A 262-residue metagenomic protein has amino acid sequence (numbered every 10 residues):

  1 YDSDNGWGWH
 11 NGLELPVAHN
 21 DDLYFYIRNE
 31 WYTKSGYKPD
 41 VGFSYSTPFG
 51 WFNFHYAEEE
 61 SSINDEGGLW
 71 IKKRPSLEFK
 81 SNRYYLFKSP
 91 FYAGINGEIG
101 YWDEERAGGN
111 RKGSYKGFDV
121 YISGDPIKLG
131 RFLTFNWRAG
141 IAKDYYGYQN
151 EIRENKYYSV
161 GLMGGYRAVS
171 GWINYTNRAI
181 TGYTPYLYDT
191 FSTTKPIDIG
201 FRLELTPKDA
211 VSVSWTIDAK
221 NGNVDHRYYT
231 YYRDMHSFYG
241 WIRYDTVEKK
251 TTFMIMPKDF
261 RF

Functional and structural regions predicted by a protein language model:
Y1-F262: Long, low-hydrophobicity, solvent-exposed regions enriched in small/turn-prone and acidic residues
